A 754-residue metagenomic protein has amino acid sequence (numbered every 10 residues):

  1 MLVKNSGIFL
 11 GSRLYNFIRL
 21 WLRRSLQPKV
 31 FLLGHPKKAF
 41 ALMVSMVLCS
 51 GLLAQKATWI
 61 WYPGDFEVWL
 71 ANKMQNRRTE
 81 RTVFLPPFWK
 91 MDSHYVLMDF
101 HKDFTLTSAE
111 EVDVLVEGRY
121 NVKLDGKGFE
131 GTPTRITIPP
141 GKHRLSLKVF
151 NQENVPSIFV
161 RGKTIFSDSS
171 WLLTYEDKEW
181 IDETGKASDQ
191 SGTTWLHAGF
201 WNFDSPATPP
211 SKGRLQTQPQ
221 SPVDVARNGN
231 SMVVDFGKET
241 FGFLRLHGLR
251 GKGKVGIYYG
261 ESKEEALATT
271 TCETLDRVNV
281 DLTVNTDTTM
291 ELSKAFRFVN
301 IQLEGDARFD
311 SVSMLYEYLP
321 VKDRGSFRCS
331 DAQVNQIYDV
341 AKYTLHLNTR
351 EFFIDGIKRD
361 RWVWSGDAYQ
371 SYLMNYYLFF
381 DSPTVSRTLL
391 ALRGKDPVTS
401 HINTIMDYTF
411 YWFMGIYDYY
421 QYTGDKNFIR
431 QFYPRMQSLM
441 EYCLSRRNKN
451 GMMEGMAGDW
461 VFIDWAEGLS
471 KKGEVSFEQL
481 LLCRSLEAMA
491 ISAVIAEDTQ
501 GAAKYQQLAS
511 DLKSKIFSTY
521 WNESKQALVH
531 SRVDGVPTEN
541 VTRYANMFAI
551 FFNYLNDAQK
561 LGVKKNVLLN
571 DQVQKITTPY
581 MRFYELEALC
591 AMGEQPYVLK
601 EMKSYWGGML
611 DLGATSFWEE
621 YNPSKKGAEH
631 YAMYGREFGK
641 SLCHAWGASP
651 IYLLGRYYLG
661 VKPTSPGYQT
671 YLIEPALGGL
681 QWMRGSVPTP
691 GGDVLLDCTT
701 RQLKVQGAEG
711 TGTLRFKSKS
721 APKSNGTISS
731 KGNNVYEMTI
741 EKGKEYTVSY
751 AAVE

Functional and structural regions predicted by a protein language model:
M1-K56: Bacterial Sec-dependent N-terminal signal peptides
Q55-E351, D367, P383-T388, N427: Extracellular/oxidizing-compartment recognition motifs
V155-S157, T384-V385, F428-I429, M453-E454 (+5 more regions): Acidic/polar loop patches that form or flank catalytic/metal-binding clefts of enzymes that bind anionic ligands
S313, P320-V340, H346-L347, F352-Y376 (+8 more regions): Active-site acid/base region of carbohydrate-active enzymes
Q370-F379, W412-F428, L481-D498, M547-D557 (+2 more regions): Well-ordered alpha-helical scaffold segments within catalytic/enzyme domains
I463-K472, S531-G535, N566-V573, M581-L586 (+2 more regions): Short beta-alpha connecting loops at secondary-structure transitions that line or flank enzyme active sites
V536-P537, L568-I576, S604-L610: Solenoid-like repeat scaffolds
L599-E754: Non-catalytic C-terminal accessory modules of carbohydrate-active enzymes
